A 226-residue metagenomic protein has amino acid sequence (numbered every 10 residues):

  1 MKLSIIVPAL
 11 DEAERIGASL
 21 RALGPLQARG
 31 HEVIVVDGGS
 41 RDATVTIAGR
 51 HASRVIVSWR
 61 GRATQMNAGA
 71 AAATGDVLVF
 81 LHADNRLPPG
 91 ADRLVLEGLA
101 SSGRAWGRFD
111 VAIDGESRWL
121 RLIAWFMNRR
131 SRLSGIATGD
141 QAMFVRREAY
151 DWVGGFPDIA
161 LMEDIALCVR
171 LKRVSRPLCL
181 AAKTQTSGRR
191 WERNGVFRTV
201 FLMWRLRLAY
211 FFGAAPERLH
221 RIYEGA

Functional and structural regions predicted by a protein language model:
K2-S4, E32, A166: Cell-envelope/extracellular polymer assembly enzymes that use nucleotide-activated donors
R21-G30: Short, acidic, metal-binding catalytic loop of nucleotide-sugar glycosyltransferases
H31-I34, V45-A72: Conserved donor nucleotide-binding strand/loop of the catalytic core
D37-V45, N85: A conserved acidic beta->alpha catalytic loop
L78: Short aromatic/hydrophobic "clamp" motif used to bind/position activated sugar donors
P89-W119: Conserved donor NDP-sugar-binding/catalytic core segment of glycosyltransferases
W106-R118, M127-V145: A recurrent flexible, glycine/aromatic-enriched loop bordering the glycosyltransferase active site that acts as
V169-A226: Hydrophobic helical membrane-anchoring modules
